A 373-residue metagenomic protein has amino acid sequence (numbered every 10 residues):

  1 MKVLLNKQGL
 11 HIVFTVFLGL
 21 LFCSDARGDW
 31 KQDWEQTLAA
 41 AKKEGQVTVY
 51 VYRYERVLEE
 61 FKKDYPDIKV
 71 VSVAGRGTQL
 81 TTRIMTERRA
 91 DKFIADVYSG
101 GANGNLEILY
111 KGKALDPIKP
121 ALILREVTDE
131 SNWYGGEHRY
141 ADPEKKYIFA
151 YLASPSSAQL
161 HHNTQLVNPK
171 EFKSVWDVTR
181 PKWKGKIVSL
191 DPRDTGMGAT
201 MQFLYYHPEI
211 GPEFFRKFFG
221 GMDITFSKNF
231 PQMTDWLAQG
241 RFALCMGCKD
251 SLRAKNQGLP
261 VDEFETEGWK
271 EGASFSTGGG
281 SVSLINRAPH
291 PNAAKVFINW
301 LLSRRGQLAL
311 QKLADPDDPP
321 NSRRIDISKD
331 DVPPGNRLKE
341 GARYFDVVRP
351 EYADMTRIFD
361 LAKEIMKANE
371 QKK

Functional and structural regions predicted by a protein language model:
H11-L21: Bacterial N-terminal signal peptides
F22-G28: Sec/Tat signal peptide C-region and signal peptidase I cleavage site
W30, K339-K373: Conserved C-terminal helix/tail region of periplasmic/extracytoplasmic solute-binding proteins
K31-K42, Q46-K69: Short, polar/charged alpha-helical segment
T48-E59, V71-M85, F93-A238: Extracytoplasmic ligand-binding site segments that recognize negatively charged/polar headgroups
G104-I108, F242-F264: A ligand-binding cleft/hinge motif common to bilobed small-molecule-binding domains
F215-G220, T225-S227, L259-A288, V332: Periplasmic-binding protein-like
G280-V347: Mature extracytoplasmic/periplasmic domains
